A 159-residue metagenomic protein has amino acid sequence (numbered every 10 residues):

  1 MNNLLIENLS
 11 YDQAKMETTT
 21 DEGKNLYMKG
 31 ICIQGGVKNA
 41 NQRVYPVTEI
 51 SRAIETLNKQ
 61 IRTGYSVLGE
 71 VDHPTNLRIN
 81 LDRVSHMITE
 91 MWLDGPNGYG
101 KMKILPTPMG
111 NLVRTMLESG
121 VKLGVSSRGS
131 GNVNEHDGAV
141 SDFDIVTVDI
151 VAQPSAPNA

Functional and structural regions predicted by a protein language model:
M1-I61, Y65: Polar/acidic, low-complexity leader/linker segments enriched in S/T/G and N/D
N8-K15, G30, S66-E70, N76 (+1 more regions): Residue microenvironments linked to proteolytic maturation and disulfide-stabilized extracellular modules
G35-V37, H73-N76: Short active-site-proximal "capping" loops at secondary-structure junctions
